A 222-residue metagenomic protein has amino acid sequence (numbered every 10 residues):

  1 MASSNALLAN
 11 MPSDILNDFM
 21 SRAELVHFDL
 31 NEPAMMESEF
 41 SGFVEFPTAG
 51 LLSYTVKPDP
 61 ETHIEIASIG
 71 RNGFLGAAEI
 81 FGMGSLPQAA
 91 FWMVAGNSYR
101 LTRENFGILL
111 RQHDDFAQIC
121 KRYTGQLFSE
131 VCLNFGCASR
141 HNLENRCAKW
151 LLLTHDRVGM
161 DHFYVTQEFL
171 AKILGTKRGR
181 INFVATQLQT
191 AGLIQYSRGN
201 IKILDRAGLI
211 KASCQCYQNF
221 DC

Functional and structural regions predicted by a protein language model:
M1-L30, F74-L75, E79-F81: Cyclic nucleotide-binding regulatory module and flanking cytosolic helices
M11, P47, I69-G70, M93 (+3 more regions): A conserved hydrophobic position in a structured secondary element of the catalytic/binding core that shapes
D14, A49, E104-N105, E168 (+1 more regions): Alpha-helix/helix-capping structural signal
E32-V94: Cyclic nucleotide-binding regulatory domains
A67-R122, S129, L133: Cyclic-nucleotide recognition modules
M93-A95, L110-G175: Polybasic "coupling" helices that flank or enter modular domains
L153-C222: Phosphate-/nucleic-acid-contacting segments
